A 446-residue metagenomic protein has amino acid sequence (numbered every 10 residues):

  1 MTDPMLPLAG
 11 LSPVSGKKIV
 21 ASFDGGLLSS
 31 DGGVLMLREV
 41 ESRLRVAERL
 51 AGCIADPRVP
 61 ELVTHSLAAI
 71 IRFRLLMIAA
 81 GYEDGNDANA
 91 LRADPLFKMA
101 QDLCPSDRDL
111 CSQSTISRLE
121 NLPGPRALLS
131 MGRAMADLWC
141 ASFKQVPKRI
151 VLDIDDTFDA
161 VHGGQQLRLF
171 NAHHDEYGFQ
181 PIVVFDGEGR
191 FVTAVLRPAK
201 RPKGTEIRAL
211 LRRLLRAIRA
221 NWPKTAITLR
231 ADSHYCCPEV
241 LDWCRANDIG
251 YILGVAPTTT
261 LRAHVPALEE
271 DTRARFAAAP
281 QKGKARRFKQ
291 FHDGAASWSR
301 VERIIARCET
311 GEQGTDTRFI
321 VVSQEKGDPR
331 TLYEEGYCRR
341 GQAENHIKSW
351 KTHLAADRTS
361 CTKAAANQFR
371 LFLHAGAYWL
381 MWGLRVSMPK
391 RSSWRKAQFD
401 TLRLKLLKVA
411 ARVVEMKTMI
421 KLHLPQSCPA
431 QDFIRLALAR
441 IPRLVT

Functional and structural regions predicted by a protein language model:
M1-R201, I207-N221, V409-T446: Dynamic "connector" segments at or just before major functional cores
P4-S22, G250-T352, L438-T446: An anionic, glycine-rich sequence signature occurring as long contiguous blocks
V40, R330-F369, L373, A377-R385: Short amphipathic alpha-helical "interface-anchor" segments enriched in bulky aromatics
R149-V151, A226-R230, G250-I252: Structural preference for beta-strand elements that scaffold enzyme active sites
D155, T225-C236: Acidic/histidine-rich, metal-coordinating catalytic segments
L241-G250: Short, surface-exposed basic-aromatic patches at helix termini and helix-loop junctions that form
A375, L380-L424: C-terminal structured "cap/appendage" subdomains that terminate the fold
